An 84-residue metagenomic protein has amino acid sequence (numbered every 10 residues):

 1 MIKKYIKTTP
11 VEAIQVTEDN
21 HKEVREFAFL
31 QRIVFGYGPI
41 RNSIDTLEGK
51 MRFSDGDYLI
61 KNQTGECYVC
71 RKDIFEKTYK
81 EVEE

Functional and structural regions predicted by a protein language model:
M1-L47, E84: N-terminal domain-onset segments
K50-E84: Short, compact, well-ordered microdomains
